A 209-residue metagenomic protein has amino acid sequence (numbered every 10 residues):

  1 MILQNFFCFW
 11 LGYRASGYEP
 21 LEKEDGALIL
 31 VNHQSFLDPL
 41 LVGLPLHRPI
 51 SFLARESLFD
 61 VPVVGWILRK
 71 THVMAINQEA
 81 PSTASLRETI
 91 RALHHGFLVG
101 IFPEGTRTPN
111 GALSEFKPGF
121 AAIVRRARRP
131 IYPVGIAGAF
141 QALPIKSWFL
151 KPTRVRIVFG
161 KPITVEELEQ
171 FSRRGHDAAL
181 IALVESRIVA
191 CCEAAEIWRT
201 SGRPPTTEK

Functional and structural regions predicted by a protein language model:
M1-F7: N-terminal nucleotide/polyanion-binding subdomain common to many enzyme families
L3, V42, F120-A121: Short amphipathic alpha-helical segments and helix-helix/interface helices
C8-F9, E22-A80, E88: Catalytic core of membrane glycerolipid acyltransferases/transacylases, capturing the structured, soluble-facing
C8-S16, F140-A142: Short gly/ser/thr-rich secondary-structure transition/capping motifs
Y13, R48-P49, M74, G96 (+1 more regions): Secondary-structure boundary/capping positions in well-ordered alpha/beta enzyme cores
R14-E24: Membrane-interface helix-loop junction between the first two transmembrane segments
E19, E56, N77, G135 (+1 more regions): Residues at the C-termini of beta-strands that transition into short coil/loop
A84-K209: Non-catalytic C-terminal accessory region of glycerolipid acyltransferases and related lyso-lipid remodeling enzymes
